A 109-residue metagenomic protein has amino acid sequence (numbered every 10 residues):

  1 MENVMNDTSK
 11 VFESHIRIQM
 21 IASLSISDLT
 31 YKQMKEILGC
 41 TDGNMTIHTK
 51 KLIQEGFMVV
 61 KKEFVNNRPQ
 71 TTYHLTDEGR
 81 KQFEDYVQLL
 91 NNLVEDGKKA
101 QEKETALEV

Functional and structural regions predicted by a protein language model:
E2-V4, E78-V109: Amphipathic alpha-helical dimerization/coiled-coil segments that flank or bridge DNA-binding/regulatory modules
N3-N44, N66, Q70-H74: N-terminal helix-turn-helix DNA-binding core of bacterial DNA-binding proteins
H48: Residues within the DNA-recognition helix of helix-turn-helix
G56: Glycine-centered, phosphate/nucleic-acid-interacting loop/turn motifs that mediate DNA/RNA or nucleotide
V60: Short beta-strand "wing" residues that participate in macromolecule-binding interfaces
